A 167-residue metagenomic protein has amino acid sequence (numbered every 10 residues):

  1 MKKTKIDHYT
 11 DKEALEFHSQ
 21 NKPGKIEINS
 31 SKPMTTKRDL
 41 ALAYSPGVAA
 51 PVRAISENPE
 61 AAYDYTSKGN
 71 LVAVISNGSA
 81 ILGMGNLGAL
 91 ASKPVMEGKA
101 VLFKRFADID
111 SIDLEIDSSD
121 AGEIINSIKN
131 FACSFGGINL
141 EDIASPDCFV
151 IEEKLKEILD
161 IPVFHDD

Functional and structural regions predicted by a protein language model:
M1-L159: N-terminal ligand-binding/catalytic initiation module
D117, F164-D167: Active-site nucleophile and cofactor-binding loops and adjacent substrate-binding regions of central metabolic enzymes
